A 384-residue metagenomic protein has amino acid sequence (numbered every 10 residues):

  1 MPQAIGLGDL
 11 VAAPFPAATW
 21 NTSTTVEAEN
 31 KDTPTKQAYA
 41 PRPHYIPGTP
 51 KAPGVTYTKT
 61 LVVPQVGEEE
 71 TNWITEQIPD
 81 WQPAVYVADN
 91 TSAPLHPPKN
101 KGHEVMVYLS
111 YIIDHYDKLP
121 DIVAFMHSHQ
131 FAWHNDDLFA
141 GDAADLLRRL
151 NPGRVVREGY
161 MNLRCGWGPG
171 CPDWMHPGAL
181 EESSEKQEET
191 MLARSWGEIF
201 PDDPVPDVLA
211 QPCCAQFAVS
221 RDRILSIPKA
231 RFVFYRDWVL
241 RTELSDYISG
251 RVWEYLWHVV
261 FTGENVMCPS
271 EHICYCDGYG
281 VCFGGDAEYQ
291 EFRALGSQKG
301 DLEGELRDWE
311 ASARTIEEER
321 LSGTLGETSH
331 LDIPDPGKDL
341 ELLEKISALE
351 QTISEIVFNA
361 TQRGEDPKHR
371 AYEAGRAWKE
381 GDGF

Functional and structural regions predicted by a protein language model:
P2-F384: ER/Golgi luminal nucleotide-sugar-dependent glycosyltransferases, focusing on the catalytic module
